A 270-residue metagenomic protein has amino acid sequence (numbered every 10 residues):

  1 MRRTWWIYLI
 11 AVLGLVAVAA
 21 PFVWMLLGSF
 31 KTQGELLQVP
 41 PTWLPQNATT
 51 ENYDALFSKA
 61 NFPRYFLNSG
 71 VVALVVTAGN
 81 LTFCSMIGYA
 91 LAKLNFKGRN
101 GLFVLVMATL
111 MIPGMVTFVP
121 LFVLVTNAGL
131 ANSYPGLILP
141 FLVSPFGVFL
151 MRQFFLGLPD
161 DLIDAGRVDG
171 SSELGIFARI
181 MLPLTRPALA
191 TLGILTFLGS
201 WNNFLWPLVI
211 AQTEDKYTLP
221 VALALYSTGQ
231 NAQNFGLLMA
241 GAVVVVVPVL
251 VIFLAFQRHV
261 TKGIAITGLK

Functional and structural regions predicted by a protein language model:
R3-K270: A structural signal for multi-pass alpha-helical bundles of membrane permease subunits that mediate small-molecule
